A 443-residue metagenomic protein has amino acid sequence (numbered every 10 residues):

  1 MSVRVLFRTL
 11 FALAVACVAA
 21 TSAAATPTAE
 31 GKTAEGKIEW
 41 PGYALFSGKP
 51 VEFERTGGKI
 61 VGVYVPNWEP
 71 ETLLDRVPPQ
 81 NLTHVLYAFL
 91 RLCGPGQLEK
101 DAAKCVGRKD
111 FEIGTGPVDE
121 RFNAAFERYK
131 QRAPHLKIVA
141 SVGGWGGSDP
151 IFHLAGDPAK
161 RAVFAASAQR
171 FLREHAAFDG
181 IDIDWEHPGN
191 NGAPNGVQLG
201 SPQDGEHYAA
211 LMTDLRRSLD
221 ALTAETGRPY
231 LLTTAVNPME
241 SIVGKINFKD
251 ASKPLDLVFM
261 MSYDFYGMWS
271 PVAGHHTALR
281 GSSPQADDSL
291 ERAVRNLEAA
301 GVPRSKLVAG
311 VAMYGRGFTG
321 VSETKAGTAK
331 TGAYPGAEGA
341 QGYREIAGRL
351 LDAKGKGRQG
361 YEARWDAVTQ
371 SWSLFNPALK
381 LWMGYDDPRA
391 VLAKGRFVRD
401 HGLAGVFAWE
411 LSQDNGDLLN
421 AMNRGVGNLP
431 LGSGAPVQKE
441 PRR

Functional and structural regions predicted by a protein language model:
S2-L10: Bacterial N-terminal signal peptides that target proteins for export
T9-A20: Bacterial N-terminal signal peptides
G31, E35-L172, L199, Q203 (+5 more regions): Glycan-recognition patch characteristic of GH18 chitinases/ENGases and related GlcNAc/peptidoglycan-binding proteins
E35-E54, P95-K109, Y266-W269, H275-T277 (+2 more regions): Glycan-binding loop/region signatures in secreted carbohydrate-active enzymes
G62, G94-V118, P188-R349: Substrate-binding surface in catalytic domains of secreted glycosidases
V65-P79, G156-E174, E240-A251, L290 (+2 more regions): Short, acidic/polar
V85, A140, I183, L215 (+4 more regions): Conserved, mostly hydrophobic/aromatic
S141-G144, G180-P188: Mobile, glycine-rich extracellular loop/lid and propeptide segments that shape or gate substrate/ligand access
